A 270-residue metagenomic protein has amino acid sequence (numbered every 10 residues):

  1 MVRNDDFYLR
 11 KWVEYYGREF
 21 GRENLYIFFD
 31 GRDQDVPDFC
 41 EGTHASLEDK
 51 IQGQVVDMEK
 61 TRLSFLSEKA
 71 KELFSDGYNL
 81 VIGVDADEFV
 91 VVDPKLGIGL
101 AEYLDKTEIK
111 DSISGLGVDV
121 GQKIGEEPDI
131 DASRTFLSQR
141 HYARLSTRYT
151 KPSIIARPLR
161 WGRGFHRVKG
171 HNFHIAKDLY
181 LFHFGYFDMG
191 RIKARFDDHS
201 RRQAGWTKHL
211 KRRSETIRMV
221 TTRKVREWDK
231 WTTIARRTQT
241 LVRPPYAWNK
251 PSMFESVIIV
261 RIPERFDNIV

Functional and structural regions predicted by a protein language model:
M1-K11, G31: Active-site beta-to-alpha loop of glycosyltransferases that engages the nucleotide-sugar donor
W12-Y15, E68-K69, D85, G99-L100: Short, hydrophobic/aromatic alpha-helical segments in well-folded domains
E14-E23: Short, acidic, metal-binding catalytic loop of nucleotide-sugar glycosyltransferases
G17, A70-S75, L104-D105: N-terminal cationic-hydrophobic initiation segments that often serve targeting/anchoring roles
R22, Y78, E108-S112: Short, high-confidence coil segments that cap the C-terminus of an alpha-helix and link into the following beta-strand
R22-R32, K50: Short beta-strand/loop segment that forms part of the nucleotide-sugar
D33-V84, V91-V92: Active-site-proximal specificity loops/subdomain of glycosyltransferases
E59-F65, V92-V270: Catalytic-site signature of metal-activated, phosphate-bearing donor transferases, centered on the GT-A/GT-A-like
